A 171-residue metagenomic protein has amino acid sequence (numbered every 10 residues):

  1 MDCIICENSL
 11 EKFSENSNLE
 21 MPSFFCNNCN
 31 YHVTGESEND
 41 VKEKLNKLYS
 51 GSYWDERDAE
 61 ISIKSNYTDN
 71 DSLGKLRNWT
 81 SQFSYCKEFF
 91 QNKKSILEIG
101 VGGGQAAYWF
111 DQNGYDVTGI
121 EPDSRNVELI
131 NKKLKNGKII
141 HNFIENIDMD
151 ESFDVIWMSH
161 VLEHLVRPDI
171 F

Functional and structural regions predicted by a protein language model:
M1-E151, V155-S159, P168-F171: Conserved N-terminal segment of class I S-adenosyl-L-methionine
H164: Phosphate-binding active sites in nucleotide-utilizing proteins
